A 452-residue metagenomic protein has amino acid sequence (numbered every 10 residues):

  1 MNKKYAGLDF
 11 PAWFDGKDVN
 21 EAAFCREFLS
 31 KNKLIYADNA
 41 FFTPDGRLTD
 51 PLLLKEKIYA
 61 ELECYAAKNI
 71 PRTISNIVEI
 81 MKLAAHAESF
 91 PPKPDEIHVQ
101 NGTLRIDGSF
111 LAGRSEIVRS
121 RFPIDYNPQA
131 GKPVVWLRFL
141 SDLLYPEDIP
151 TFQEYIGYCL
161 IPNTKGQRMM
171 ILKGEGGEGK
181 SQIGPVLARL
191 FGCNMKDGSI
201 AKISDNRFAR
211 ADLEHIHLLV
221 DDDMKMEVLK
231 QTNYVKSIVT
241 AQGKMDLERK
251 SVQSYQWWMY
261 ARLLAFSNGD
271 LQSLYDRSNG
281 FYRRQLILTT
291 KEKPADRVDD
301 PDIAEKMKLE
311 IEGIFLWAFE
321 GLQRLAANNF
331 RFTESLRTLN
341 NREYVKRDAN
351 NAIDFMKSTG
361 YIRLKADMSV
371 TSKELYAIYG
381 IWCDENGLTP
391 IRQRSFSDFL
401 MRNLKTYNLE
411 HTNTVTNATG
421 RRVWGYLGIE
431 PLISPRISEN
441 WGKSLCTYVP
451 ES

Functional and structural regions predicted by a protein language model:
M1-K33, F42, R47-L48, P128-D142 (+3 more regions): Replication-associated primase and helicase/ATPase modules
M1-P123, W257-W258, I391: Intein modules and their embedded homing endonuclease domains
L29-R47, L52-L54, T103-H217, L286-L288 (+6 more regions): P-loop NTPase catalytic core of nucleic-acid-dependent motor ATPases
K57, E61, I183-V186, I216 (+3 more regions): Alpha-helical scaffold elements adjacent to nucleotide-binding pockets in ATP/GTP-utilizing enzyme cores
P71-S75, F191-C193, G198-R207, L229-T232 (+6 more regions): Positively charged interface segments
A209-V252: Conserved nucleotide-sensing/catalytic segment adjacent to the nucleotide-binding pocket in NTP-handling enzymes
H215-L218, M259-L263: Loop/turn-to-beta-strand initiation segments
R324-A366, K443: Conserved alpha/beta core segments of nucleic-acid transaction machinery
